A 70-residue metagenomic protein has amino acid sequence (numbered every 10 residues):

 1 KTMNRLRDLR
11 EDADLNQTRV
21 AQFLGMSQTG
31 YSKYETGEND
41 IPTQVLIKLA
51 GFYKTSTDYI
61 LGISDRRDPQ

Functional and structural regions predicted by a protein language model:
T2, L6, S56-T57: Hydrophobic side chains within well-formed alpha-helices
N4-F23, K48: Short basic helix-loop element that most often maps to the first helix and adjoining turn of HTH DNA-binding modules
L6, V20-A21, Y31-Y34, I60: Conserved hydrophobic/aromatic packing and binding residues within compact polymer-binding modules
D8, D12, F52-T55, R66: Conserved amphipathic alpha-helical interaction elements at protein-protein interfaces in regulatory, energy-coupling
D12, K33, Q44, L61-Q70: Short, charged recognition helix plus adjacent turn of helix-turn-helix-like nucleic-acid-binding domains
G25, Q44-Y59: DNA major-groove recognition helix of helix-turn-helix/homeodomain DNA-binding modules
G25-D40: Recognition helix of helix-turn-helix/homeodomain-like DNA-binding domains that insert into the DNA major groove
